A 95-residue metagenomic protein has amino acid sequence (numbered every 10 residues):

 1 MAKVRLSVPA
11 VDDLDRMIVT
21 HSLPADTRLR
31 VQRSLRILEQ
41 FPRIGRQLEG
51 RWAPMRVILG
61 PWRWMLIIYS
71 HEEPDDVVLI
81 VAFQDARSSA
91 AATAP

Functional and structural regions predicted by a protein language model:
M1-Q32: Arg/Lys-rich, positively charged N-terminal/basic patches that mediate binding to nucleic acids
R5, R56, L79: Amphipathic alpha-helical recognition patches that constitute DNA-binding helices
A25-T27, A53, Q84: Short alpha-helical segments used as structural interaction elements across diverse proteins
R33-G60: A short, surface-exposed loop/turn module that caps and links secondary-structure elements
G60-P95: Enriched for short, Lys/Arg-rich terminal
